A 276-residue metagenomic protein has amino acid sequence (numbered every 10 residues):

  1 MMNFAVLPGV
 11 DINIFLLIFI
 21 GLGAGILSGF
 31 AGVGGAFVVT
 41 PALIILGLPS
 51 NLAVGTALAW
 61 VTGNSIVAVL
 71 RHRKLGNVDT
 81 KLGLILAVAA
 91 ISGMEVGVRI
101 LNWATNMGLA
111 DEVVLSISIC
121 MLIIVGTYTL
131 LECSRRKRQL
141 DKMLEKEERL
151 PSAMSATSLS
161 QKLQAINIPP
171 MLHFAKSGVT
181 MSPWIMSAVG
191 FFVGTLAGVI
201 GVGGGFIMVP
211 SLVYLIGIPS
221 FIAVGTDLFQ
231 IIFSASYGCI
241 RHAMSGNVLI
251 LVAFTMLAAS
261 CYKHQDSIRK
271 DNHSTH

Functional and structural regions predicted by a protein language model:
M1-I20, K74-F192, Y214, M244-H276: Juxtamembrane transmembrane-helix boundary motif
L17-G21, A59-T62, V189, F229: Alpha-helical transmembrane segments of multi-pass membrane proteins
G21, G25-V33, F37, N64-V69 (+7 more regions): Transmembrane alpha-helical segments of multi-pass membrane transport proteins and ion-pumping complexes
G25-I26, A42-I45, V69-L70, G194-T195 (+4 more regions): Alpha-helical transmembrane segments of multipass membrane proteins
A36-G83: Juxtamembrane transmembrane-helix termini in multi-pass membrane transport proteins
V39-L52, I207-I222: Interfacial segments of multi-pass membrane proteins
A57-V61, D227-I231, A253-L257: Short hydrophobic/aromatic, small-residue-rich stretches within specific transmembrane helices of secondary active
N64-L75, F233-L249: Membrane-interface helix-cap regions at the ends of transmembrane helices in multi-pass membrane proteins
